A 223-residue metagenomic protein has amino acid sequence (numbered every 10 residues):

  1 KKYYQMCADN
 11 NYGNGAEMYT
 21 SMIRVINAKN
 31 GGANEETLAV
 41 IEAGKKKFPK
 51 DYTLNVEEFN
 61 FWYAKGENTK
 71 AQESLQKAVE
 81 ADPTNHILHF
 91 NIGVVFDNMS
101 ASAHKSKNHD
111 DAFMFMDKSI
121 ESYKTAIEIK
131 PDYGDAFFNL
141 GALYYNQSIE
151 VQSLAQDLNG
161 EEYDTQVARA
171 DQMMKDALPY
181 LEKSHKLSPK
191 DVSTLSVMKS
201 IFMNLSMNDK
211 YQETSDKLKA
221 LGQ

Functional and structural regions predicted by a protein language model:
C7, A43-G44, K77-A78, T125-A126 (+2 more regions): Canonical positions in the second alpha-helix
N10-N11, K47, A81, I129 (+2 more regions): Structural marker of alpha-solenoid helical repeat scaffolds
N14-G15, D51, N85, Y133 (+1 more regions): Residue-level recognition of tetratricopeptide repeat
A16-M18, L54, L88, A136 (+1 more regions): TPR alpha-solenoid repeat register
D97-K118, N146-Y180: Short coil/linker segments at helix-helix boundaries
